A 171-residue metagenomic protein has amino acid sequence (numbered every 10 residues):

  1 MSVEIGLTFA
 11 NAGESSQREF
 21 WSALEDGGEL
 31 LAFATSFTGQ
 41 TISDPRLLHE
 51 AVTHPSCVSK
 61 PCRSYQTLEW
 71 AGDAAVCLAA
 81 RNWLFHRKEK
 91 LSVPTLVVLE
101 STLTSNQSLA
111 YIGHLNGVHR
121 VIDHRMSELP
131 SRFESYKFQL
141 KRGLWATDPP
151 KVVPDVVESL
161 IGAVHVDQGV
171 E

Functional and structural regions predicted by a protein language model:
S2-E171: RNase III-family endoribonuclease catalytic core
